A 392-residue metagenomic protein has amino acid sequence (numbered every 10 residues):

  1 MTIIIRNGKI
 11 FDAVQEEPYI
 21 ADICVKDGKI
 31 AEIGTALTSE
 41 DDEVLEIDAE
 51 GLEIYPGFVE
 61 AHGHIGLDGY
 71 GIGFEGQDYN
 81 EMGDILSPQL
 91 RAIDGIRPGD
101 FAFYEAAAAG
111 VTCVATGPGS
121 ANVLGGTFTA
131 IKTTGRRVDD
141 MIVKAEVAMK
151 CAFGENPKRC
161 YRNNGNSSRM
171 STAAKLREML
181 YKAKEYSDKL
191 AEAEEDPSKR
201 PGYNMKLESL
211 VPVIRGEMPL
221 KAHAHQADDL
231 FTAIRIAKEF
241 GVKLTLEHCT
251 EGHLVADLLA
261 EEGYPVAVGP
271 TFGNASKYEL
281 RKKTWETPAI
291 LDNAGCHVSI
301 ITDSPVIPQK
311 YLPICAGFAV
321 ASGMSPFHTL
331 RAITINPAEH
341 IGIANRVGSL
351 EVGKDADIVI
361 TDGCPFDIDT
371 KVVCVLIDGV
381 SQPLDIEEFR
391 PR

Functional and structural regions predicted by a protein language model:
M1-T2, I10-G57: Histidine-rich, glycine-flanked metal-binding segment
I3-I5, S39-I93: Replace "His-x-His-based motif
R6-D12, E351-R392: C-terminal cap of metal-dependent C-N hydrolases
G8, I23, G28, G51 (+10 more regions): Divalent metal-coordination and catalytic microenvironments
G69-I96, R137, C151-C160, R200 (+1 more regions): Active-site gating loops and adjacent loop-to-helix segments of metal-dependent hydrolytic enzymes
Y70-G71, G76-M82, S87-Q89, P219 (+3 more regions): His/Asp/Glu-enriched, well-ordered alpha-helical/loop segment that forms or immediately abuts the divalent-metal
A107-L244: Polyanionic/metal-chelating signatures
A237-L244, A260-A267, G295-H297: Glycine-enriched alpha-helix->loop->beta-strand junction motifs that scaffold or abut catalytic
